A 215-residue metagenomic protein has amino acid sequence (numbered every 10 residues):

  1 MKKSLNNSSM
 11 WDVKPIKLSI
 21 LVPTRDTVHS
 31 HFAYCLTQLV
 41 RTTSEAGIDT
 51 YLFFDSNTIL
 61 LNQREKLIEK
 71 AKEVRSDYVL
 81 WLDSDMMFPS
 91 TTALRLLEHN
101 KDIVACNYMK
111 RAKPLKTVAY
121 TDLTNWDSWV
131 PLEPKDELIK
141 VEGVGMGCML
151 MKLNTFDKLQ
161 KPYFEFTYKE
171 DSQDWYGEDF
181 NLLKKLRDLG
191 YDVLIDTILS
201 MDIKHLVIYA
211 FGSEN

Functional and structural regions predicted by a protein language model:
M1-N57, N62: N-proximal low-complexity "stem/linker" segments adjacent to membrane-targeting elements
K2-P15, K158-N215: C-terminal catalytic/acceptor-binding lobe
C35-Q38, K66, R95, N181: Alpha-helical elements of Rossmann-like donor-binding domains used by nucleotide-donor carbohydrate transfer enzymes
S44, L97, R187: Anion (oxyanion) recognition and catalysis
E65-Y78: Active-site nucleotide-sugar/metal-binding loop of Leloir-type enzymes
I68, P89-T167: Conserved catalytic core of nucleotide-sugar-dependent glycosyltransferases
S76-M87: Short beta-strand-to-loop acidic/aromatic patch adjacent to the donor-nucleotide binding site
